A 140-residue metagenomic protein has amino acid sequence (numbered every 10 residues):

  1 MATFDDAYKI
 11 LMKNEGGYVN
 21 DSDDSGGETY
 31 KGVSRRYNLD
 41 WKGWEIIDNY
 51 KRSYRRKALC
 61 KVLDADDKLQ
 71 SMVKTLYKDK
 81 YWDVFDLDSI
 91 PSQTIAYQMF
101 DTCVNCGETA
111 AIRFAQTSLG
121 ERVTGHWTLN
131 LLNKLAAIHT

Functional and structural regions predicted by a protein language model:
M1-T140: Cell-wall polysaccharide-cleaving catalytic domain and substrate-binding groove, primarily in peptidoglycan/chitin
